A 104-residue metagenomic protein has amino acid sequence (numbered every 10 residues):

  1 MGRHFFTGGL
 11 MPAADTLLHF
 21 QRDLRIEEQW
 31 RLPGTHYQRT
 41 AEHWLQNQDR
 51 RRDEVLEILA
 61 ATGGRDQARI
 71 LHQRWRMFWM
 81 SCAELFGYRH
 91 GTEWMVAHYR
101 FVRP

Functional and structural regions predicted by a protein language model:
M1-H98, V102-P104: Substrate-binding/catalytic lobe of Class I Rossmann-like enzymes that use SAM or dcSAM, i.e., the mid-to-C-terminal
